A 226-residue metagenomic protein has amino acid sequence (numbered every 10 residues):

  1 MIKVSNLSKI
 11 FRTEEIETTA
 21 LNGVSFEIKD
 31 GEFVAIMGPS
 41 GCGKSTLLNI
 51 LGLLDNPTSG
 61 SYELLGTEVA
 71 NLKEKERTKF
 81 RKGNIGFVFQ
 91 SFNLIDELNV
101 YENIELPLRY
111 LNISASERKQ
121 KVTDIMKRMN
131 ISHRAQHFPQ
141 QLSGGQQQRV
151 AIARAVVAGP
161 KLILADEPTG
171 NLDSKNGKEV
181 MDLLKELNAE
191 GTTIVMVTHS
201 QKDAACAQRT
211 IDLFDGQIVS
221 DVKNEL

Functional and structural regions predicted by a protein language model:
I2-L213: ABC family nucleotide-binding domain
T210-V222: H-loop (His-switch) and adjacent beta-strand-loop-beta switch element of ABC-type ATPase nucleotide-binding domains
E225-L226: A short acidic/small-residue loop/turn micro-motif
